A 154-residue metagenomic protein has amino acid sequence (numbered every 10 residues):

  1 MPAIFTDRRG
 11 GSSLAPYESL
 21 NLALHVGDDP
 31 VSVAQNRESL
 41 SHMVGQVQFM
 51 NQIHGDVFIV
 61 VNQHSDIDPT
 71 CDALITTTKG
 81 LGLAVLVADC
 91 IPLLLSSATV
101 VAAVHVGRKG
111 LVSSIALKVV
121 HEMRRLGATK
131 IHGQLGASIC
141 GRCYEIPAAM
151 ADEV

Functional and structural regions predicted by a protein language model:
M1-V154: Active-site microenvironment for binding and transforming phosphate-containing groups
